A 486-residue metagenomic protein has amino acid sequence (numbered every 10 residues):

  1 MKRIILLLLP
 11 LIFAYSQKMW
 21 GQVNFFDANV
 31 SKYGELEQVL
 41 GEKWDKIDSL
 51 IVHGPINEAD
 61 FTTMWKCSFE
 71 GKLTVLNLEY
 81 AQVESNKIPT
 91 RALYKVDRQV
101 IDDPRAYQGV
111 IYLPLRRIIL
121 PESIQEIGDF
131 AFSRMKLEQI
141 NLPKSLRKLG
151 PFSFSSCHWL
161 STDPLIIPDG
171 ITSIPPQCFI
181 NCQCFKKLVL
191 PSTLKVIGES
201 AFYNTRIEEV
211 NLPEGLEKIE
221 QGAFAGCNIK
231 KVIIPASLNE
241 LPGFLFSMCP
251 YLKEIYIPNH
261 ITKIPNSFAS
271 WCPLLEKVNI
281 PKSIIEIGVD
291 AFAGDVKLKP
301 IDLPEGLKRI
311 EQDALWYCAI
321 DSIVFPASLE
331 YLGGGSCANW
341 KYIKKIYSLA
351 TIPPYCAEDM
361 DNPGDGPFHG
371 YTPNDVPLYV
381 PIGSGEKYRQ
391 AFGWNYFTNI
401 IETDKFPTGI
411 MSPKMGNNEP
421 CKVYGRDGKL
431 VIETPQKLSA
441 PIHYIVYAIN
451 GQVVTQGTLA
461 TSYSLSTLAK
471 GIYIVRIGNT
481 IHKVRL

Functional and structural regions predicted by a protein language model:
M1-V23: Bacterial Sec-dependent N-terminal signal peptides
W20-E42: The feature captures the LRR N-terminal capping module
W20-F25, I401-N417: Low-complexity, Pro/Thr/Ser/Gly/Ala-rich linker/spacer regions in secreted, extracellular modular proteins
V23-S31, D48-I56, L73-N86, R98-E126 (+12 more regions): Structural signature of tandem-repeat unit edges
G34-K43, A59-S68, K87-A92, F130 (+7 more regions): Short, T/G/N/S-enriched strand-turn elements that build extracellular solenoid repeat scaffolds
G128-A131, G150-S153, P175-C178, G198-A201 (+6 more regions): Consensus positions within tandem repeat domains that build extended binding/scaffold surfaces
F368-G409: Membrane-proximal C-terminal cap and juxtamembrane stalk of leucine-rich repeat ectodomains
M411-L486: C-terminal outer-membrane/trafficking sorting elements
